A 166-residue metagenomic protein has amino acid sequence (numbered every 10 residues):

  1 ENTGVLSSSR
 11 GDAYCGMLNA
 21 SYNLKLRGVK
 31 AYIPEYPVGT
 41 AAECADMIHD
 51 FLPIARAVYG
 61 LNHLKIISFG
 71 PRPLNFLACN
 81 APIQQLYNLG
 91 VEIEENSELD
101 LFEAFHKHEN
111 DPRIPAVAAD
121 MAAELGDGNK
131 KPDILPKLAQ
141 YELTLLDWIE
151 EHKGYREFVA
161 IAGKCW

Functional and structural regions predicted by a protein language model:
E1-W166: An N-terminal assembly and electron-transfer interface module characteristic of large anaerobic redox and radical
